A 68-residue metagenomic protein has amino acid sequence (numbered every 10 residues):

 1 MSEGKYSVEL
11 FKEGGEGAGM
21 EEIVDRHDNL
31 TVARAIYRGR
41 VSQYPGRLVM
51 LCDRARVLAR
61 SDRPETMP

Functional and structural regions predicted by a protein language model:
M1-E22: Short aromatic-glycine-(Arg/Gly/Cys) micro-motifs in beta-strand/loop hairpins
S2-E9, L30, L58, M67: Unusually extended, aromatic-enriched hydrophobic runs near protein termini
A18, H27-R47: A short, charged, amphipathic alpha-helix used as a generic interaction element across diverse proteins
E22-D25, A59: A structural microfeature
S42-P68: Short, mixed-charge low-complexity intrinsically disordered segments
